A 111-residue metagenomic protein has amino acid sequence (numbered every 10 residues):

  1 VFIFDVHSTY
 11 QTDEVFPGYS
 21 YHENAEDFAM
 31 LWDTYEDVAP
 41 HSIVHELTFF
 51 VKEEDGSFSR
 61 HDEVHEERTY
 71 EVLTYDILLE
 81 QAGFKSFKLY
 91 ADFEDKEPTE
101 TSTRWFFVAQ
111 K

Functional and structural regions predicted by a protein language model:
V1-F4, F87: A contiguous, well-structured "functional interface" segment within a domain
I3, H7-T74: SAM-dependent methyltransferase
E66-K111: C-terminal lobe and adjacent flexible extensions of AdoMet/dcAdoMet transferase-like proteins
